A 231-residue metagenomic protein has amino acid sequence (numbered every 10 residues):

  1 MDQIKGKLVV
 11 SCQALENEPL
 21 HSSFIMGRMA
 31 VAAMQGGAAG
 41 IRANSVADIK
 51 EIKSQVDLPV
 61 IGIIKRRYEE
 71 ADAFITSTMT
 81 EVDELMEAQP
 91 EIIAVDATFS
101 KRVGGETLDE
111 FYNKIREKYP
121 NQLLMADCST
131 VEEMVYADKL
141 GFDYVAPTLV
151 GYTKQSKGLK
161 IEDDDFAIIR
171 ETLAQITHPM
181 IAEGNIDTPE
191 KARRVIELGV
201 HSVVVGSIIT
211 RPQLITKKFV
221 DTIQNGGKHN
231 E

Functional and structural regions predicted by a protein language model:
M1-E87, K118, L124, E132-Y144 (+1 more regions): Conserved N-terminal beta1-alpha1 strand-loop-helix module at the mouth
G6-L20, E162-E231: C-terminal alpha-helical cap/extension of soluble enzyme domains
G6-V10, G27-M29, V60-G62, P90-I92 (+4 more regions): A short alpha-helix capping/helix-coil boundary motif
S11-Q13, N44, I61-I63, D96 (+4 more regions): A cross-family glycoside hydrolase active-site/sugar-binding cleft signature
Q13-L15, I64, Y68, A88-R102 (+2 more regions): Glycine-rich phosphate-binding active-site loops on the catalytic face of alpha/beta enzymes
L20-S23, R42-I61, A73-M79, A97-I115 (+4 more regions): Active-site-adjacent beta->alpha loops and helix N-cap segments on the catalytic face of soluble alpha/beta enzymes
G36-G40, E69-D72, A88-E91, P120-L123 (+4 more regions): Short, surface-exposed, polar/charged, turn-prone segments marking secondary-structure boundaries
V60-R67, E81-L85, I115-Y119, A146-L149 (+3 more regions): Short, structured secondary-structure boundary patches
